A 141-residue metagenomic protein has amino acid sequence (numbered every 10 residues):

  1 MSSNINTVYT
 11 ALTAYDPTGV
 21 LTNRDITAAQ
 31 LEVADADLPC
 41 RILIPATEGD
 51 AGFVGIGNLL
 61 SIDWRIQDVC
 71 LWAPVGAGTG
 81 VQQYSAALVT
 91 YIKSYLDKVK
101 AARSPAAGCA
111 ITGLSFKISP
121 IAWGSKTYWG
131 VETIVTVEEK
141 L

Functional and structural regions predicted by a protein language model:
M1-D37, P45-L141: Charged, amphipathic alpha-helical segments and their flanking helix caps
